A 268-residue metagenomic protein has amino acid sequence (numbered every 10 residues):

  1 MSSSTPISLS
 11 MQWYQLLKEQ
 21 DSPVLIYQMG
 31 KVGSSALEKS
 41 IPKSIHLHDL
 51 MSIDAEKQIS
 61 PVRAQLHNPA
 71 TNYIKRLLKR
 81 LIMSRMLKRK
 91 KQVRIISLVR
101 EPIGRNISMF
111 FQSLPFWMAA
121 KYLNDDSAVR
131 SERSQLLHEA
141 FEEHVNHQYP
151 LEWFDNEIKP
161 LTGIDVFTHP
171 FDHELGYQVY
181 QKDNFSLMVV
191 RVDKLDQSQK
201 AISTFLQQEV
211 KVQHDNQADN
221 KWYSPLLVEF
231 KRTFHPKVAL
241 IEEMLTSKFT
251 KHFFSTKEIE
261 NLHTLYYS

Functional and structural regions predicted by a protein language model:
M1-S268: Membrane-interface amphipathic segments in extracytoplasmic regions
